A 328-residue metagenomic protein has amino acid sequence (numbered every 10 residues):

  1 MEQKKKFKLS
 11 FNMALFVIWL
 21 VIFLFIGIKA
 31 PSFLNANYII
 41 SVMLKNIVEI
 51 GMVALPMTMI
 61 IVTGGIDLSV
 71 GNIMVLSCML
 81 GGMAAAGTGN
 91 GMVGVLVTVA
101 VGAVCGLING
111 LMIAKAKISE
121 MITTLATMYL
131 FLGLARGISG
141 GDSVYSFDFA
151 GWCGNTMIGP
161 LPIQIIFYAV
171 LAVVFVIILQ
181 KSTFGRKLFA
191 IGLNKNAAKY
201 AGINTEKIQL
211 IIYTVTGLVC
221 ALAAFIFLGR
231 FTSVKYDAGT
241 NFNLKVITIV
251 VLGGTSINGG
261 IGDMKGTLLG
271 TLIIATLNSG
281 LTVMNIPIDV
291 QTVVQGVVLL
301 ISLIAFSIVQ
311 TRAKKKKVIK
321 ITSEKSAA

Functional and structural regions predicted by a protein language model:
M1-I18, L24, V173, N196-K207 (+1 more regions): Cytosolic-side transmembrane-helix boundaries in multi-pass membrane proteins
N12, I26, T156-I191, N204 (+5 more regions): Alpha-helical transmembrane segments of multi-pass integral membrane proteins
I18-N35, T63, A135-G140, I177-T183: Structural signal for alpha-helical transmembrane segments and their membrane-water exit/capping regions in multi-pass
L24-P31, A36-T88, M112-A116, V250 (+2 more regions): Single transmembrane alpha-helix segments in multi-pass membrane proteins
P31-V42, A135, L179, G185 (+2 more regions): Inter-helical junctions in multi-pass inner-membrane proteins, predominant in energy-converting antiporter-like
T88-M128, V170, L269-G270: Alpha-helical transmembrane segments within multi-pass membrane transporters and channels
A116, E120-S182, I208-I211, R230-G239 (+3 more regions): Transmembrane helix-bundle core of multi-pass membrane transporters and related energy-transducing complexes
C220, V234-G296: Transmembrane alpha-helical segments in multi-pass inner-membrane proteins
